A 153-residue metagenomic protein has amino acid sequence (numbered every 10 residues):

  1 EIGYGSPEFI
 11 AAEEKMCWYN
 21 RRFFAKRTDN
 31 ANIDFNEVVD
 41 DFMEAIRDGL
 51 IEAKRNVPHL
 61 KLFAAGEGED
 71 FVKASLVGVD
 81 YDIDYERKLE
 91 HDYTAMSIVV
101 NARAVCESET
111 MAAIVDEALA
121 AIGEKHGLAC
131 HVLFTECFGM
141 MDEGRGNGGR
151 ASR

Functional and structural regions predicted by a protein language model:
I2-R153: P-loop NTP-binding site
